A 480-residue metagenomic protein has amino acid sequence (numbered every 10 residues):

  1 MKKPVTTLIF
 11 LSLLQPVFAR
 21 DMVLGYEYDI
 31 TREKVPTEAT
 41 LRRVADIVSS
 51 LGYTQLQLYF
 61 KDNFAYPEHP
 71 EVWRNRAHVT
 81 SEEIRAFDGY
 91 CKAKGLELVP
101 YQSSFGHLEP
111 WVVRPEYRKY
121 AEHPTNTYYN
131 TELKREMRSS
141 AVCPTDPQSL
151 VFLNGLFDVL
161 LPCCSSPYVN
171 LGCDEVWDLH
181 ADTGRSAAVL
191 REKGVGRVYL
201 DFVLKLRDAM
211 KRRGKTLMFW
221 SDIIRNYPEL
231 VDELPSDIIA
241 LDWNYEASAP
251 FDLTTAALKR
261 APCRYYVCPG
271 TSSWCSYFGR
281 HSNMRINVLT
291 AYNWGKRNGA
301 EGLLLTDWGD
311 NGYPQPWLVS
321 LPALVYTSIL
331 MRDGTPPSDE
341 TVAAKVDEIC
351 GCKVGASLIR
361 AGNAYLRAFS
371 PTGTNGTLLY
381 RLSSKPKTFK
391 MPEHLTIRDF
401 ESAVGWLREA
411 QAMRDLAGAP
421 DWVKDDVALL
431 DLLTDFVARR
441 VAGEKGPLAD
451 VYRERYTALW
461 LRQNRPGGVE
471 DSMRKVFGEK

Functional and structural regions predicted by a protein language model:
P4-L14: Sec-dependent N-terminal signal peptides
T6-T7, A65, L459: General helical structural elements
L14-A19, L230: Short boundary motifs at domain starts and secondary-structure transition points
F18-V198, K205, A209-K211, K215-M218 (+2 more regions): Feature activates predominantly on carbohydrate-active enzymes
T37, L41-S49, A86-G89, G95 (+4 more regions): Substrate-binding groove of N-acetylhexosamine-processing glycoside hydrolases
